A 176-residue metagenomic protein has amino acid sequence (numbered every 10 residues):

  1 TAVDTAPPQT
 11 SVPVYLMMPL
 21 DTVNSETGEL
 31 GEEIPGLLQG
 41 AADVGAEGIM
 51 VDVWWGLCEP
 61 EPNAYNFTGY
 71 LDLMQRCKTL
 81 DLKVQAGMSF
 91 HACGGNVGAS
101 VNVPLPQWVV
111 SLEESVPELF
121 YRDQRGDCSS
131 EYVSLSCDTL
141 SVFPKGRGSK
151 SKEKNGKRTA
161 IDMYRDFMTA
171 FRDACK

Functional and structural regions predicted by a protein language model:
T1-A2, T10, V14, G40 (+5 more regions): Hydrophobic transmembrane signal anchors and adjacent membrane-proximal interface regions, especially in viral
T1-A41, D52: Boundary/entry segment of secreted carbohydrate-active catalytic domains
Y15-D21, G87-S89, K176: Aromatic-lined carbohydrate-recognition surfaces of secreted/lumenal glycan-active proteins
M18-G28, D52-F67, S129-D166: The substrate-binding groove and active-site-proximal loops of carbohydrate-active enzymes, especially glycoside
G31-D127, R158-C175: Aromatic-lined substrate-binding rim segments of carbohydrate-active enzymes
